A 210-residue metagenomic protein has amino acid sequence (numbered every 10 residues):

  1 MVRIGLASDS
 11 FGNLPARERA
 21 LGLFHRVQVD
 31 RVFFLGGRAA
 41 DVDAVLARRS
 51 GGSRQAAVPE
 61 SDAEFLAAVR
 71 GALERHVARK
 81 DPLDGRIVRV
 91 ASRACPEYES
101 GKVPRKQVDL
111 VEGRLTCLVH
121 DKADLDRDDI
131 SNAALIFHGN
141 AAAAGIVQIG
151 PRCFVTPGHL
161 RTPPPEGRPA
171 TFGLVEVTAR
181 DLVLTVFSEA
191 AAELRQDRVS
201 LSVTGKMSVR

Functional and structural regions predicted by a protein language model:
M1-V111: Core catalytic region of metal-dependent phosphoesterases/phosphodiesterases, especially metallo-beta-lactamase-like
V2, D30, G85, R114 (+3 more regions): A structural micro-motif
G37-R38, R93-A94, R114, D121-A123 (+1 more regions): Histidine- and/or cysteine-centered catalytic micro-motif in compact active-site loops
A44-L46, P104, D129-I130, Q148-I149 (+2 more regions): Short, well-ordered secondary-structure micro-motifs
V111-E112, I149: Structural motif
C117-A179, T185: Conserved beta-sheet core of the metallophosphoesterase superfamily
I146-Q148, D181-R210: A short C-terminal boundary segment appended to hydrolase-like catalytic domains
